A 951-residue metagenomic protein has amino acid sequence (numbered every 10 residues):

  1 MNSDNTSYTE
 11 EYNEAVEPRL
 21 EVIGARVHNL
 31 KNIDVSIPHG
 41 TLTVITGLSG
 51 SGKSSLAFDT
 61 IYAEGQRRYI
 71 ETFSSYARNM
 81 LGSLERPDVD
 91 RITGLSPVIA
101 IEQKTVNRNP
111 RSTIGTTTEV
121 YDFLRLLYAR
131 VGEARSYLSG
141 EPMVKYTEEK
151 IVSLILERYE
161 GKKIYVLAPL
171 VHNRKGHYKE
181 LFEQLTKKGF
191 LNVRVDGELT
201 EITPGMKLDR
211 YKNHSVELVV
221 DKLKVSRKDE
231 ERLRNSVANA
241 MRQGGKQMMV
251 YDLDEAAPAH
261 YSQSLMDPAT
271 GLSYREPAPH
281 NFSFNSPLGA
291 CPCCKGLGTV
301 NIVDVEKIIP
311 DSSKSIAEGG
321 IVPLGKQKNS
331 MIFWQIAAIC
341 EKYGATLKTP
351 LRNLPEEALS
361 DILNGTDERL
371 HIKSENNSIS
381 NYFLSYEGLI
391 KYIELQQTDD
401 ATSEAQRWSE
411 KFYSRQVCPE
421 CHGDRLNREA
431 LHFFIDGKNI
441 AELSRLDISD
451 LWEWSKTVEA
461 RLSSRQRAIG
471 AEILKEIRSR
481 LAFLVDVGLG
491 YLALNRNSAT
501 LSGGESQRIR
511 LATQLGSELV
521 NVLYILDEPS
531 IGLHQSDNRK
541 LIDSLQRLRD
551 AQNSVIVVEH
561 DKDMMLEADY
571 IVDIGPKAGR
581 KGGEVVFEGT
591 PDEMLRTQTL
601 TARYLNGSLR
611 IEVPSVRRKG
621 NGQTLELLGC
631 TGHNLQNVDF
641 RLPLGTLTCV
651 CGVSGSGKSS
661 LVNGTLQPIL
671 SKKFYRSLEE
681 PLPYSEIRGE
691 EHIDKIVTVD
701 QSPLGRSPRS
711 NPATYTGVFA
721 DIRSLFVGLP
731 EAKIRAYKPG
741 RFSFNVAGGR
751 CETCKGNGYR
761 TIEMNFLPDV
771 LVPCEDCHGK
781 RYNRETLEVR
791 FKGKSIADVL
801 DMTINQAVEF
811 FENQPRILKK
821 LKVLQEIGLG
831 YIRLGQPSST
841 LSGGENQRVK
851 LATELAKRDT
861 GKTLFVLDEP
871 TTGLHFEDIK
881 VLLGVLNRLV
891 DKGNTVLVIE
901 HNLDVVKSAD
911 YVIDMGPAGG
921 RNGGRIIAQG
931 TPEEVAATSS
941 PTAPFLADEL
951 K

Functional and structural regions predicted by a protein language model:
M1-K951: Conserved phosphate-binding elements of NTP-dependent enzyme cores
